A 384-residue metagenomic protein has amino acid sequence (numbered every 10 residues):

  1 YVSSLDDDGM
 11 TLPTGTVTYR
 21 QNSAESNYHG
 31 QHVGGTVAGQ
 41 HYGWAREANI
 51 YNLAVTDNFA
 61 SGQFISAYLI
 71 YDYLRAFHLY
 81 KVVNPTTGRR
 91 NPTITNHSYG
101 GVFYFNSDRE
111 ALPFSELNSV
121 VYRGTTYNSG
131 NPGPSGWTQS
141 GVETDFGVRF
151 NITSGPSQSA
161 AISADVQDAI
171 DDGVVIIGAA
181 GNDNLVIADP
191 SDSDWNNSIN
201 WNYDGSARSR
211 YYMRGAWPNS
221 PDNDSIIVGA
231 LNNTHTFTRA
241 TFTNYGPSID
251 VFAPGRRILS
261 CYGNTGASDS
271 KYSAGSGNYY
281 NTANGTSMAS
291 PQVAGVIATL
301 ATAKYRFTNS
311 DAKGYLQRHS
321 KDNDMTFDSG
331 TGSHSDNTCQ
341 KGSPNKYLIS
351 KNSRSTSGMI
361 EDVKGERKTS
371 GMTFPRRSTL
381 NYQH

Functional and structural regions predicted by a protein language model:
Y1-L69, V83-I94, F103-D108, D171-G173 (+5 more regions): Subtilisin-like serine protease catalytic core
Y1-V2, D6, V174, W201-T302: Extracellular S/T/G-rich loop segment that most often corresponds to the catalytic His/Ser-adjacent loop
T11-N27, H78, S157-A161, Q167 (+4 more regions): N-terminal domain-start motif of subtilase-like serine proteases
G30, E47, A54, G181 (+3 more regions): Residue-level detector of functionally special positions within alpha-helical transmembrane segments of multi-pass
G34-V37, Y51-N58, T95, G255-H334: Hydrolase catalytic cores
G35-Y42, R210-W217, H334-S335: Intrinsically disordered, low-complexity boundary segments flanking structured domains
N52, V82-Y99, F103-D108, S225-I227 (+1 more regions): C-terminal subdomain of the subtilisin-like protease fold in secreted/lumenal serine endopeptidases
T56-S220, A274-P291, S329: Substrate-binding/access-modulating region of protease and related hydrolase catalytic domains
